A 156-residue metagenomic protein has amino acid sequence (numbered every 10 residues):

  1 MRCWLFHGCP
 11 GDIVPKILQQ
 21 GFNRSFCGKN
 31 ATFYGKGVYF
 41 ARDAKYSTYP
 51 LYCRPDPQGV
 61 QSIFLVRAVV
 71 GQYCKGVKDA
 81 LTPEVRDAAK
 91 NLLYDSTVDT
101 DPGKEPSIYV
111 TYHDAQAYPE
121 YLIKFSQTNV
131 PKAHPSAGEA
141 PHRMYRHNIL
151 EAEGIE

Functional and structural regions predicted by a protein language model:
C3, G11-E156: Segments that shape or occlude catalytic/ligand-binding pockets
